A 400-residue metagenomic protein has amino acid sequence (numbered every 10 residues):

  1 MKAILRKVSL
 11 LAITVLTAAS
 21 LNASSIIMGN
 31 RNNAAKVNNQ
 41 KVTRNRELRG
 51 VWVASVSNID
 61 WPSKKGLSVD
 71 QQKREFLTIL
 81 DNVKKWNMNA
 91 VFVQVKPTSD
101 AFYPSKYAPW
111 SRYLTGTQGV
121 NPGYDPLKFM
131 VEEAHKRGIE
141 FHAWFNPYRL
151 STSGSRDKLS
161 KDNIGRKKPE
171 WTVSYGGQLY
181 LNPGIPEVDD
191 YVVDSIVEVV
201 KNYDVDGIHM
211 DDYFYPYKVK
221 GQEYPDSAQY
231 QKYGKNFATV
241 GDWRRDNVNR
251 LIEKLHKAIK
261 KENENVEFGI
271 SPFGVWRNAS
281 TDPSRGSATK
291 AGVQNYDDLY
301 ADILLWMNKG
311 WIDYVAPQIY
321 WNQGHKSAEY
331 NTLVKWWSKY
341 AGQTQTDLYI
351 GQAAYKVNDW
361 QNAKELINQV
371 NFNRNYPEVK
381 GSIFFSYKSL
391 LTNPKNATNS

Functional and structural regions predicted by a protein language model:
N45-G50, M88-K96, P126-V173, H209-D212 (+2 more regions): Glycine-rich, aromatic-flanked loop segments that form ligand/cofactor-binding clefts across common enzyme folds
A54-K73, Y148-E198, N202, D297-A301: Active-site-adjacent "subsite" loops/lids of carbohydrate-active enzymes
S55, E267-K290, L333-Q369: Active-site clefts of carbohydrate-active enzymes
R74-D100: Catalytic domains of carbohydrate-active enzymes, especially glycoside hydrolases
V93-F145, N236-E262: Aromatic-lined substrate-binding rim segments of carbohydrate-active enzymes
A101-T115, R149-Y175, D212-K235, T281-A291: Aromatic- and acidic-residue-enriched segments that line the glycan-binding/catalytic groove of carbohydrate-active
S195, N202, G207-M210, F214-G286 (+3 more regions): Active-site neighborhood of glycoside hydrolase catalytic domains
Y300-L304, N308-H325, Q343-S400: Substrate-binding cleft of secreted/luminal carbohydrate-active enzymes
